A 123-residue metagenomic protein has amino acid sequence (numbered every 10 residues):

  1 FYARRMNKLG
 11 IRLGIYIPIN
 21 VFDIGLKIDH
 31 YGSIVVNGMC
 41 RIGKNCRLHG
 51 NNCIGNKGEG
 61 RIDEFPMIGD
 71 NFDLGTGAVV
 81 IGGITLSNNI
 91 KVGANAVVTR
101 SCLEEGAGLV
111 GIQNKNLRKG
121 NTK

Functional and structural regions predicted by a protein language model:
F1-I54, G69-D70, A78, N88 (+2 more regions): Domain-scale signature associated with acetyltransferase and cell-envelope carbohydrate enzymes
G50-N52, N56-K123: Glycine-rich hexapeptide-repeat left-handed beta-helix
